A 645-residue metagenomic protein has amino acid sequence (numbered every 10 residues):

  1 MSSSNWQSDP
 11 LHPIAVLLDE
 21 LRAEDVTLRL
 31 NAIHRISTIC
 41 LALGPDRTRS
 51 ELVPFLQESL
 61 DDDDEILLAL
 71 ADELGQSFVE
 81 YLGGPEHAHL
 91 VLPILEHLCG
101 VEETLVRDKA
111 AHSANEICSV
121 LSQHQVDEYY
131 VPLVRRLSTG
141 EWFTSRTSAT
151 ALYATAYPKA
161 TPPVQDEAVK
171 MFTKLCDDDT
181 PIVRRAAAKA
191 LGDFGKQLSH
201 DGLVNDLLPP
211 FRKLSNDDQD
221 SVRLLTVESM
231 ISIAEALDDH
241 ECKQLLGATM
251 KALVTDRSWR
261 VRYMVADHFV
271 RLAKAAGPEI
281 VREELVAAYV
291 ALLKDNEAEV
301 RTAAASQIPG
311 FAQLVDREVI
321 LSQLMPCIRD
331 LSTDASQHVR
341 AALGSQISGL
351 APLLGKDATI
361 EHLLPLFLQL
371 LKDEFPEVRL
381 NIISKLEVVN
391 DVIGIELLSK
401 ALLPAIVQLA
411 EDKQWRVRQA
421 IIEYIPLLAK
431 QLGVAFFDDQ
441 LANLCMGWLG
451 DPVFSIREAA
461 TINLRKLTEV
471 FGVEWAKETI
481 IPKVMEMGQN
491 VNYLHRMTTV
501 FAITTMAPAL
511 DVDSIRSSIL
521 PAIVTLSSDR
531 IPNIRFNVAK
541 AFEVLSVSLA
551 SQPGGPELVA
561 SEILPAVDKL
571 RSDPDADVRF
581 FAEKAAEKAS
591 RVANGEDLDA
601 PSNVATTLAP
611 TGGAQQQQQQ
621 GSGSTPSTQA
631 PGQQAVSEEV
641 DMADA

Functional and structural regions predicted by a protein language model:
M1-A645: Extended, low-complexity, acidic/polar intrinsically disordered regions that flank or interrupt HEAT/TOG/ARM solenoid
